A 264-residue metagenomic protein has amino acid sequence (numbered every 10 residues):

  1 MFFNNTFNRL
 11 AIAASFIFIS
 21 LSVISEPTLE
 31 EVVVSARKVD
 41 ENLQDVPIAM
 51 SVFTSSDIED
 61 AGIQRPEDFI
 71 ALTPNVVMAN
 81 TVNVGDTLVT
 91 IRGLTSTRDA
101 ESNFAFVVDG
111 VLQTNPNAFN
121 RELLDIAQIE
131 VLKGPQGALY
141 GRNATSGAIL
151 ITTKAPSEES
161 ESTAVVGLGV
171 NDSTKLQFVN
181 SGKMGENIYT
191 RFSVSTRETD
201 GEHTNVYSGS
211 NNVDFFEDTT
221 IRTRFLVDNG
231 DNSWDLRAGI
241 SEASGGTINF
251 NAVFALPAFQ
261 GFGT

Functional and structural regions predicted by a protein language model:
M1-P27: Cleavable N-terminal targeting peptides that direct proteins into the secretory/outer-membrane pathway or into
E30-A61, F69, G85-L88, F104 (+1 more regions): N-terminal periplasmic "start-of-domain" segments of outer-membrane beta-barrel proteins
S35, E67, A71-V111: Extracytoplasmic beta-strand/coil segments of soluble accessory domains associated with Gram-negative outer-membrane
D40-E41, E59-D60, V77-A79, S96-T97 (+4 more regions): Short beta-strands and strand-coil junctions in structured, solvent-facing domains, enriched
P66-E67, V89-R92, V107, V131 (+2 more regions): N-terminal periplasmic accessory domains that precede and gate Gram-negative outer-membrane beta-barrel machines
N103, D109-P135: Short acidic/polar hinge/loop motifs at secondary-structure boundaries that mediate gating or recognition
E161, L168-T199, H203, Y207-I248: Transmembrane beta-barrel wall of Gram-negative outer-membrane proteins
F254-T264: Surface-exposed loop/turn segments flanking beta-strands in extracellular/periplasmic regions
